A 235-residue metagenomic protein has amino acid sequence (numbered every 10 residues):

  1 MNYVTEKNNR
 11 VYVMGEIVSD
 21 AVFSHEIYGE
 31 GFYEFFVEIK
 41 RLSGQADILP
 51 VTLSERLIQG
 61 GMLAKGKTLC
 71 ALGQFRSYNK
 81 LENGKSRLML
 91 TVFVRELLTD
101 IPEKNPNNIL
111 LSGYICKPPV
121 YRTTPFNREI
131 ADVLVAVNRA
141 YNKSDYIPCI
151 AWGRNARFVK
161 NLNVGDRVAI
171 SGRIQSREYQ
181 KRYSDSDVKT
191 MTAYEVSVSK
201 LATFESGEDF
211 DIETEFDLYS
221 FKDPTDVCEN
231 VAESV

Functional and structural regions predicted by a protein language model:
M1-M14, A21-G31, K40-L49, L57-M62 (+4 more regions): Acidic, gly/ser/pro-rich intrinsically disordered tails
E16, T52-R56, L69-G73: N-terminal intrinsically disordered, low-complexity, charge/repeat-rich segments that act as generic
I17-V18, F75, I115, I174: Hydrophobic beta-strand positions in extracellular immunoglobulin-like domains
D47, M89-F93, I150-A151, I174: Hydrophobic beta-strand-centered segment that forms part of the acyl-chain substrate-binding groove
A64-K65, L88: Eukaryotic intrinsically disordered, low-complexity regulatory tracts
K67-K80, D166-Y179: Flexible glycine-rich surface loops and low-complexity tracts that mediate binding to linear polymers
L72-P102: Short, structured interface segments
